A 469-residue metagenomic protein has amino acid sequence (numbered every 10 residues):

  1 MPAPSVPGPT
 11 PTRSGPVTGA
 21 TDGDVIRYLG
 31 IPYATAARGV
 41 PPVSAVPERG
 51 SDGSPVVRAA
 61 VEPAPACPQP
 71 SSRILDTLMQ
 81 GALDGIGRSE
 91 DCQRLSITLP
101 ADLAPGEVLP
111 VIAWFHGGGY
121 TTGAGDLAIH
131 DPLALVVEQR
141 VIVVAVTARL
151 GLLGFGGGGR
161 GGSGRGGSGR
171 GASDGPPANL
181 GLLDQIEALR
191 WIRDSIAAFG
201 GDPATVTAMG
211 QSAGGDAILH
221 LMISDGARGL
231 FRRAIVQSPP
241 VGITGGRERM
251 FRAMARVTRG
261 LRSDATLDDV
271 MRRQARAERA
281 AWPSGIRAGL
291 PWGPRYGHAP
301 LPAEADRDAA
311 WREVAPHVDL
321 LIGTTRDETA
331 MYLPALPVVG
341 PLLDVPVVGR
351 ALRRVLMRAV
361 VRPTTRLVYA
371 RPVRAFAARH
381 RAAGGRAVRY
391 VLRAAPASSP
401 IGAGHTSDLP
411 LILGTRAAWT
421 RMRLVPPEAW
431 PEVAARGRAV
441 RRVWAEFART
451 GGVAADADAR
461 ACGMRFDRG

Functional and structural regions predicted by a protein language model:
M1-G161, G169-P176, M422-V440, E446-A455: Non-catalytic accessory segments of hydrolases
P68, A378-G469: Mobile gating loops/cap/lid regions near enzyme active sites that modulate substrate access
C92, G175-A197: Alpha/beta-hydrolase active-site loop
P110, F199-S212: Alpha/beta-hydrolase fold nucleophile elbow
G117, L180-D184, S212-G215: Active-site loop->helix "elbow" adjoining a glycine-rich segment at hydrolase catalytic centers
G210-A213, D225, S238: Catalytic nucleophile serine of serine hydrolases, specifically the conserved "nucleophile elbow" pentapeptide
G215-A227: Short glycine-enriched nucleophile-adjacent loop and the immediately C-terminal alpha-helix near the catalytic center
R228, R233, Q237-V339, V360-T365 (+1 more regions): Substrate-access "cap/lid" subdomains that shape and gate the entrance to catalytic or ligand-binding pockets
